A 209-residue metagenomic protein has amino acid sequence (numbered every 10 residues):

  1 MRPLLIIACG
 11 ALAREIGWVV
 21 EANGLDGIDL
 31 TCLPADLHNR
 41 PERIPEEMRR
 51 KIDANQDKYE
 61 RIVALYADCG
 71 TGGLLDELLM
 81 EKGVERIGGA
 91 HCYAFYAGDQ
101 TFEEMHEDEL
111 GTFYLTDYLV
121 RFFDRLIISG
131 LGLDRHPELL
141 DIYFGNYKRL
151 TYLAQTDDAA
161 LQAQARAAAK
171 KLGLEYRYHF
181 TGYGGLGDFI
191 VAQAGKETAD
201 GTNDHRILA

Functional and structural regions predicted by a protein language model:
M1-G24: N-terminal basic/disordered segments at the start of proteins
I7-R14, L37-H38, L65-L75, Y93-F95 (+3 more regions): Gly/Ser/Thr-rich loops at beta-strand to alpha-helix junctions that form or flank small-molecule/cofactor-binding
D26-I44, Y178-G182: A short beta-strand-loop structural module common to alpha/beta enzyme folds
P41-A54: Glycine-rich, highly charged phosphate/nucleotide-binding loops
L74-L126: Long, charge-dense
E107-L161: A conserved mid-domain beta-alpha-beta active-site/ligand-binding segment of alpha/beta enzyme cores
P137-G187, Q193: Internal alpha/beta core interface subdomains
A199-A209: Short, low-complexity, charge-dense intrinsically disordered segments
